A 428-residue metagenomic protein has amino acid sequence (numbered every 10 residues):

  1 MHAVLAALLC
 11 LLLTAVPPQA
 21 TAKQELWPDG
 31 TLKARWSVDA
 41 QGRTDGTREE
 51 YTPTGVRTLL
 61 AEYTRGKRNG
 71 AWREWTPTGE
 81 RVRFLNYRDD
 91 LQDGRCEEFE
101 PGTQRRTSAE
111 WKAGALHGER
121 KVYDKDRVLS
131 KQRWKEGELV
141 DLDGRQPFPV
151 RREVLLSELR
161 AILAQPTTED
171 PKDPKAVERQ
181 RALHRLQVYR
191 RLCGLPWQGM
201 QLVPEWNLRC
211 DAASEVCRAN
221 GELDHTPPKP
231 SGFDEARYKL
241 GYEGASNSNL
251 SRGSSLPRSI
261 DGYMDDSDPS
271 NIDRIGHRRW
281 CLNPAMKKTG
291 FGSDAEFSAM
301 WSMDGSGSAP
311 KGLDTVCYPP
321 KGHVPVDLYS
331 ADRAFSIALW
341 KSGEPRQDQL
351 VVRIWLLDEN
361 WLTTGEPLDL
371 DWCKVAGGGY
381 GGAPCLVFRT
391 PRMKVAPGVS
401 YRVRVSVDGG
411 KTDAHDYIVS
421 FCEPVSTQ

Functional and structural regions predicted by a protein language model:
L5-L13: Hydrophobic helical h-region of N-terminal Sec-dependent signal peptides in bacterial secretory/periplasmic proteins
L12-P147: Glycine/tyrosine- and acidic-biased, solvent-exposed loop/turn segments at the edges of beta-strands
D143-Q428: Functional surface patches built around histidine and acidic residues
